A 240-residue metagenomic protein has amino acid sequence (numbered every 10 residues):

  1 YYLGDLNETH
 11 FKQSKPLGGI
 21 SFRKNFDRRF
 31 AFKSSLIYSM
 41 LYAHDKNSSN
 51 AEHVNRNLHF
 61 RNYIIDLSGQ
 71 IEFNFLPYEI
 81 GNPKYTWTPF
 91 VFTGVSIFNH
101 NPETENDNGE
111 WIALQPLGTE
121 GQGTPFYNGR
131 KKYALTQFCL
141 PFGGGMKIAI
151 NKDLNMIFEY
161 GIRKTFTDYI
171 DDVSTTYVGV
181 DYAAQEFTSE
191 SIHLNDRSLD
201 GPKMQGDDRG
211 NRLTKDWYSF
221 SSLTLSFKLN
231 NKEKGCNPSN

Functional and structural regions predicted by a protein language model:
Y1-R23, P102, D216-S222, S226-K232: Short glycine/proline- and aromatic-enriched beta-strand/turn motifs that initiate or cap beta-hairpins
Y2-E8, Y42-N47, I80, H100-E105 (+2 more regions): Outer-membrane beta-barrel proteins
Y2-T9, E52-F60, Y78, F126-K132 (+1 more regions): Extracellular loop and loop/strand-boundary signature of outer-membrane beta-barrel proteins
K12-P16, Y63-L67, W87, T136-L140 (+1 more regions): Residues that define the transmembrane beta-barrel architecture of outer-membrane proteins
I20-K24, L67-F75, T93-V95, F142-I148 (+2 more regions): Residues on the lipid-exposed face of transmembrane beta-strands in outer-membrane beta-barrel proteins
R29-F32, E79, K152-M156, K232-K234: Repeated loop/turn-to-beta-strand initiation elements of outer-membrane beta-barrel proteins
F30, L36-P116: Gram-negative (and chloroplast) outer-membrane scaffold detector with strong preference for beta-barrel transmembrane
S96-T214: Outer-membrane beta-barrel transmembrane domain signature
